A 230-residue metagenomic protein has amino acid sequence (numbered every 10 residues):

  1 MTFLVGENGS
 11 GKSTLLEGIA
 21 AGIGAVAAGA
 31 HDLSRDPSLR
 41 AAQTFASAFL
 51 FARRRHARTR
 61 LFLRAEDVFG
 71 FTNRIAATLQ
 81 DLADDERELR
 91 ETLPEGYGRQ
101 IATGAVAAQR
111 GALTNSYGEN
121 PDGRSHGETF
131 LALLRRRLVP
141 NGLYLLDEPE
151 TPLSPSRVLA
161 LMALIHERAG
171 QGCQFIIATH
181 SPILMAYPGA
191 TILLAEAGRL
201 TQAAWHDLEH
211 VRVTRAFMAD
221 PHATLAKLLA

Functional and structural regions predicted by a protein language model:
T2, S13-Y144, P155, A203-A230: Phosphate-coordinating catalytic segments in nucleotide- and nucleic-acid-processing enzymes
L4-G6: Residues at the beta-strand->loop junction immediately N-terminal to the Walker
G9-S10: ATP-binding Walker
L15, I176-I177: Beta-strand elements within well-structured catalytic alpha/beta cores of enzymes that handle phosphate/sulfate esters
D147-P149: Walker B catalytic acidic pair
S156-Q174, S181-A230: C-terminal lobe/lid and adjacent interdomain/linker elements of RecA-like ASCE P-loop ATPase modules
